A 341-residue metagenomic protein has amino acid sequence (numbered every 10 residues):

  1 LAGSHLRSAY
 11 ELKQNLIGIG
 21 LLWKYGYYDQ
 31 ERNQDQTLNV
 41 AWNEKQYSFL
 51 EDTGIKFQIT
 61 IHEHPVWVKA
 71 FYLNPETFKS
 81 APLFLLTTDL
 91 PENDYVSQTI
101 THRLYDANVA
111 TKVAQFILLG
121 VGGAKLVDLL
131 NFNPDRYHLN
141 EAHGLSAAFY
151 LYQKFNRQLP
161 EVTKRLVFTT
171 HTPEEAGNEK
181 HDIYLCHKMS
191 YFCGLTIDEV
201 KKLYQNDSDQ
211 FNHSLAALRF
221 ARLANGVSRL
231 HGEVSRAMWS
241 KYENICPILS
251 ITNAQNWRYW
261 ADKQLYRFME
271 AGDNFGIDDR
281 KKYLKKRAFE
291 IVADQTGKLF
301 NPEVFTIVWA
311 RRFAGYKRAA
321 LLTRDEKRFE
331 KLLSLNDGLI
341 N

Functional and structural regions predicted by a protein language model:
L1-N341: Catalytic cores of carbohydrate-active enzymes across secretory and cytosolic contexts
